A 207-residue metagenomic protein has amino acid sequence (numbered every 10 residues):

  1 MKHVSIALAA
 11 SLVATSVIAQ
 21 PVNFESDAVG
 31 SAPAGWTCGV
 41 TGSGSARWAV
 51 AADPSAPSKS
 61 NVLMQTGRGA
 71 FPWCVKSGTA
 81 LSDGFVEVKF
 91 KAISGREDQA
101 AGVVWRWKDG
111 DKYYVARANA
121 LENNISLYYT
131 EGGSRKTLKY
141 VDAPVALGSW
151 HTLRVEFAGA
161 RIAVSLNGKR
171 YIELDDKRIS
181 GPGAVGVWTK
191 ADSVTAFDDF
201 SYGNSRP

Functional and structural regions predicted by a protein language model:
A14-S16: N-terminal signal peptide c-region/cleavage motif recognized by signal peptidases
N23, I179-P207: Ligand-recognition surfaces built from glycine- and aromatic
F24, V86-V88, G148-V164: Short tryptophan-centered beta-strand motifs in secreted/extracellular beta-sheet-rich domains of glycan-recognition
V29, Q65-G132, K190: Secretory/extracellular carbohydrate-interaction modules and structurally similar beta-sandwich "look-alikes"
V29-V62, R68-A70: Extracellular glycan-recognition surfaces and repeat-rich motifs
P72-T79, K139-V145, V185-V187: Beta-strand-rich interaction surfaces with strong enrichment in secreted/lumenal proteins
E131-T152: Short, aromatic/His-centered strand-loop micro-motif at the edge of beta-sheets
S165-G186: Short, solvent-exposed beta-strand-to-loop segments that form ligand-recognition rims of beta-rich domains
